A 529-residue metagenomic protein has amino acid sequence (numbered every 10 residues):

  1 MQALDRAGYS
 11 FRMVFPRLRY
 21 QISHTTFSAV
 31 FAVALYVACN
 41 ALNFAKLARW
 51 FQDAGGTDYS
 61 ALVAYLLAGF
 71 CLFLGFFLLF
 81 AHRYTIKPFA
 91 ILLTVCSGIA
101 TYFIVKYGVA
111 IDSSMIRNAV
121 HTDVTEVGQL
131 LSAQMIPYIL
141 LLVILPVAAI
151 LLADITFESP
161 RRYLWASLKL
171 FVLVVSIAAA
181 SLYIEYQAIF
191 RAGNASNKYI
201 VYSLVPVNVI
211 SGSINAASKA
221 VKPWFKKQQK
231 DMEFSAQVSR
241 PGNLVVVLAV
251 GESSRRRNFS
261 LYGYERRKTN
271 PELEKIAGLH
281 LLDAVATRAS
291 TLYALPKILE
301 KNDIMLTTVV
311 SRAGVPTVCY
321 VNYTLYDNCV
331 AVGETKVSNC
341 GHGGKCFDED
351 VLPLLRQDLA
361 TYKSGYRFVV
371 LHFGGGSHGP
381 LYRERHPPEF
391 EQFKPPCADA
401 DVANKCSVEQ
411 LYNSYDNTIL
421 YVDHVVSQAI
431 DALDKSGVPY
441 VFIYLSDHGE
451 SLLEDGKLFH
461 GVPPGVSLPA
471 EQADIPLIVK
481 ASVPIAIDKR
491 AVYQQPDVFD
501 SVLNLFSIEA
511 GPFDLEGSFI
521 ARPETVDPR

Functional and structural regions predicted by a protein language model:
Q2-Y202: Transmembrane and membrane-interface helices of multi-pass, inner-membrane envelope-modifying transferases
Y102, L130, A313, S436 (+2 more regions): Phosphate/oxyanion-binding loops and surfaces in catalytic or ligand/nucleic-acid-binding neighborhoods
L182-L248, S253-D399, D474, Q495 (+1 more regions): Active-site-proximal alpha/beta segments of enzymes that process anionic O-linked groups
S196-I200, V408-D423, I430-D431, V462-V466 (+2 more regions): Active-site rim elements
L204, P396-F442: A long, amphipathic alpha-helix that forms part of the scaffold/cap immediately adjacent to metal-dependent active
G263-K268, D434, V438-A481: Histidine-centered active-site microenvironments of extracellular/periplasmic hydrolases and transferases
L306-V315, V425-V438, K480: A structural motif corresponding to the C-terminal end of an alpha-helix and its immediate exit/capping segment
V426, D447, P476-L477, V498 (+1 more regions): Hydrophobic, well-ordered secondary-structure elements that form the walls of internal hydrophobic environments
